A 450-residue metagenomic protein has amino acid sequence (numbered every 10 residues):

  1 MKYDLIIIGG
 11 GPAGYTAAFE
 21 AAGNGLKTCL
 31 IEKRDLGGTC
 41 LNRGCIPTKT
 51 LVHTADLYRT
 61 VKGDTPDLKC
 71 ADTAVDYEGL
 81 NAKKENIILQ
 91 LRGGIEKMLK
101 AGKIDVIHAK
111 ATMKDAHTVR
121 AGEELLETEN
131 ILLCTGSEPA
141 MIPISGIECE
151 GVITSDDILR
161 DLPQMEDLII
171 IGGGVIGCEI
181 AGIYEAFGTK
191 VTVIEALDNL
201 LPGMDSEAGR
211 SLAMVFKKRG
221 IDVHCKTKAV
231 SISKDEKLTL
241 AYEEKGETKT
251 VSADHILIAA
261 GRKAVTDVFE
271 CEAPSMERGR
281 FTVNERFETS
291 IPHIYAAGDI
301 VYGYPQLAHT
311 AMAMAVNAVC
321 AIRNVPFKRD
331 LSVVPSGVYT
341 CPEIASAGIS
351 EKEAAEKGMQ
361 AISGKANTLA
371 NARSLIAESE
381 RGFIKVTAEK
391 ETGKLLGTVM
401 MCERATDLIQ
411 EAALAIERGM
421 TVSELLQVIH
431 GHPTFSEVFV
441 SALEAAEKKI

Functional and structural regions predicted by a protein language model:
M1-A13, M165-G174: Beta1/beta-strand and adjacent pyrophosphate-binding region of the FAD-binding site in flavoprotein oxidoreductases
M1-Y3, G122-N130, G246-H255, S290: Core beta-strand elements of the Rossmann-like FAD/NAD(P) dinucleotide-binding domain in flavoenzyme oxidoreductases
K2-Y3, F19-L26, I31-Q164, T192 (+7 more regions): Glycine-rich flavin
I8-G10, T16-R34, I46, T50-L57 (+3 more regions): Flexible, glycine-rich terminal cap/loop adjacent to redox cofactors in electron-transfer oxidoreductases
G11, E32, G136-S137, E244 (+2 more regions): Short glycine-/small-residue-rich Rossmann-like dinucleotide-binding loops
E148-Q164, T250-I322: FAD-site-proximal beta/loop scaffold in flavoenzymes
L162-M204: Rossmann-like NAD(P)H-binding beta-loop-alpha module
